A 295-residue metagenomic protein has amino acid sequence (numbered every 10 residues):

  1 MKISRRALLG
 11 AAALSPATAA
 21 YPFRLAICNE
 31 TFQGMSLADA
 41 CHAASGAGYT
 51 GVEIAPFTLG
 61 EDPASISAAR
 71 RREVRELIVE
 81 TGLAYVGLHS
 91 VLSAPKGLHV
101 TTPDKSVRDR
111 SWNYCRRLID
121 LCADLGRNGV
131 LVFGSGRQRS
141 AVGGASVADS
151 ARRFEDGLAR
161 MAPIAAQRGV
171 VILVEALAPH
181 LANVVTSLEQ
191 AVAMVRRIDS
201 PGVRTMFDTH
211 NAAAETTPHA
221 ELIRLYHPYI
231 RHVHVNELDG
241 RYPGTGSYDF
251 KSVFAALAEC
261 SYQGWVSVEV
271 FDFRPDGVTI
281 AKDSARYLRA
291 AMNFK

Functional and structural regions predicted by a protein language model:
K2-A13, Y21-R24, G34-G48, R127-N128 (+3 more regions): Histidine-acidic metal/acid-base catalytic patches
A12-A17, A38-C41, L77-E80, P95-R204: Active-site acidic/histidine proton-transfer and metal-coordination neighborhood in alpha/beta enzyme cores
A26-T31, V132-S135: Short, conserved structural micro-motifs that define repeat-unit consensus positions and nucleotide-binding loops
T31-Q33, P56-T58, V91-A94, R137-R139 (+4 more regions): Active-site-proximal loop/turn and secondary-structure-junction residues that shape catalytic pockets, frequently
A55-R75, S135-Q138: Glycine-rich, proline-tolerant flexible connector loops at the mouths of alpha/beta enzymes
A64-R71, D104-R108, W112, G144-A151 (+4 more regions): Flexible, glycine- and charge-enriched loops at secondary-structure boundaries
R70-E80, G157-A165, L222-L225, S252-A256: Catalytic-core regions built around general acid/base machinery
